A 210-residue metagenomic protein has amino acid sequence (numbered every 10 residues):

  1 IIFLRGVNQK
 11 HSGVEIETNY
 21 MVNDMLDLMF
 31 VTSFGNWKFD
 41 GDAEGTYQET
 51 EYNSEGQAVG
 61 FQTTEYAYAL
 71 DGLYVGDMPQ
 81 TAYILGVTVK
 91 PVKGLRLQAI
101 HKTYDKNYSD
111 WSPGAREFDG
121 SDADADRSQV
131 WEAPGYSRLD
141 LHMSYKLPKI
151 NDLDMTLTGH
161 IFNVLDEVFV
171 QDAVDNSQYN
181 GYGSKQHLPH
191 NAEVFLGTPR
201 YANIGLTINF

Functional and structural regions predicted by a protein language model:
I1-I2, E49-Q62, F118-A125, S177-H190: Surface-exposed loop/turn segments flanking beta-strands in extracellular/periplasmic regions
I1-L4, Y68-L73, D126-W131, P189-V194: Extracellular loop and loop/strand-boundary signature of outer-membrane beta-barrel proteins
I2-P113: Gram-negative outer-membrane beta-barrel transporters
K10-S12, P79-Y83, G135-L139, L153 (+1 more regions): Residues that define the transmembrane beta-barrel architecture of outer-membrane proteins
I16, F30, V87, A99 (+4 more regions): Hydrophobic, well-ordered secondary-structure elements that form the walls of internal hydrophobic environments
M29-S33, E44, D124-A125, K146 (+2 more regions): C-terminal or late-domain output modules
G94, T103-D119, Y145-F210: C-terminal beta-signal and adjacent terminal beta-strands/loops of Gram-negative outer-membrane beta-barrel proteins
F118-S128, S137-S144: Short, local alpha-helical segments
